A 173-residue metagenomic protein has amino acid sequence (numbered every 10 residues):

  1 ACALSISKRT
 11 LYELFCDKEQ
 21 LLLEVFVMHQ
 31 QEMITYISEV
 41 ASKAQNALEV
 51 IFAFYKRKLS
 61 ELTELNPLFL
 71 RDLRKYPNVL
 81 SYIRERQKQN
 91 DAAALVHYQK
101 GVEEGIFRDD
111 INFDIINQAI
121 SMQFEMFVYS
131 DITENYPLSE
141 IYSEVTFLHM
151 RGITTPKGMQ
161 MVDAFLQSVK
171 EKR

Functional and structural regions predicted by a protein language model:
A1-C2: The alpha-helix within a helix-turn-helix
S5-F15: Short hydrophobic/aromatic patch on the recognition helix
D17-L22, E32: Short amphipathic alpha-helical segment with a characteristic S/N-K-E followed by hydrophobic residues
E24, T35-E64, N117-I120: Hydrophobic alpha-helical connector segments
E32, K58-L65, H97, G101 (+3 more regions): A short secondary-structure junction motif
E49, E85-R86, E103-A119, Y136-S143: All-alpha amphipathic helical-bundle segments outside canonical DNA-binding/catalytic cores that form hydrophobic
S60-F107, I115: Short secondary-structure transition hinges
V96-K100, E104, Y136-R173: C-terminal peripheral helix-coil segments that are non-catalytic and often amphipathic
